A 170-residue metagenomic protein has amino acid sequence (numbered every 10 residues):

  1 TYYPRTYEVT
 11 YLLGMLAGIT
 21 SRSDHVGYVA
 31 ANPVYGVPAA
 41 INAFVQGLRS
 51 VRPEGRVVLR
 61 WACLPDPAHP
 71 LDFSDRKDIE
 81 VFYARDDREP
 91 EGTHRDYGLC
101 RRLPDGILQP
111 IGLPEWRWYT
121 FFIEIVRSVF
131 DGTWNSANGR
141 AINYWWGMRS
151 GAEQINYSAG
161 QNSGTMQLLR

Functional and structural regions predicted by a protein language model:
T1-Y2, Y28, R102-I107: Glycine/charged-rich beta-loop-alpha catalytic/anionic-binding loops adjacent to active sites
Y2-D24, W116-W134: Hydrophobic alpha-helical segments within soluble ligand-binding/sensing domains
V9, L13, V37-A40, F44 (+3 more regions): Stable alpha-helical elements in mature extracytoplasmic
T10-G55, A141-G160: An alpha-beta-alpha
N32-G36, C63-D66, D87-E91: Solvent-exposed loop/turn segments at secondary-structure junctions within structured extracellular/periplasmic domains
R52-L64: Short beta-strand elements in bilobed, periplasmic/extracellular small-molecule ligand-binding domains
A62-D75: Structural motif
K77-R170: A post-motif C-terminal structural segment
